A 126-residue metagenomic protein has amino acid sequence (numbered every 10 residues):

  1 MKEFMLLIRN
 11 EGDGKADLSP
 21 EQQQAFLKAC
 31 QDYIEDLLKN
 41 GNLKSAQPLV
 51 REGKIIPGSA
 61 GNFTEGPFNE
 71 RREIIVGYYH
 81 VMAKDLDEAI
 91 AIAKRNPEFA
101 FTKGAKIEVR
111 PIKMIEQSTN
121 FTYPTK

Functional and structural regions predicted by a protein language model:
M1-K126: Conserved, structured core segments of small domains
